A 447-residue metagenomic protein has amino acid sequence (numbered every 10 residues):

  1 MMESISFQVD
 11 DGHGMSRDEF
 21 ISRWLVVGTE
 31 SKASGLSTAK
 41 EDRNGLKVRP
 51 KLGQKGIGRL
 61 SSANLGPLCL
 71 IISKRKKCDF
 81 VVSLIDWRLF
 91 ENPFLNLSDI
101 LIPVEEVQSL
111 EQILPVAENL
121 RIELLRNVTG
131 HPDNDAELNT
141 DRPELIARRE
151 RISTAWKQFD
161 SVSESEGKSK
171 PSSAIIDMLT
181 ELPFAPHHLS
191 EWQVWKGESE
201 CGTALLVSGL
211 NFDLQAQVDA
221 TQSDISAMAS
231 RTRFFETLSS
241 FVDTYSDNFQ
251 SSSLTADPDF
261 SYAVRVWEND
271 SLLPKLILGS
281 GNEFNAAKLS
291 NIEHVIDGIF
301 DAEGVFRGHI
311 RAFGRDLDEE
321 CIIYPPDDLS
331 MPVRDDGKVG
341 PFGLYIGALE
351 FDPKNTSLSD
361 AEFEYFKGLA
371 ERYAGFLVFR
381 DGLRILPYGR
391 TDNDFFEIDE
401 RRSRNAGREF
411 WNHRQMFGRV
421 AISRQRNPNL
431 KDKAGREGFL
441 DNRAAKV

Functional and structural regions predicted by a protein language model:
M1-G209, Q215-Q217: GHKL (Bergerat-fold) ATPase N-terminal catalytic module, capturing the glycine-rich phosphate-binding loop and acidic
I5, R59, L68-L70, G202-A204 (+4 more regions): Beta-sheet entry/capping signal
W24, I85-R88, A220-D224, S280-N282 (+2 more regions): Short secondary-structure boundary/capping segments
Q54-I57, H187-W192, D247, D360-E364 (+1 more regions): Short alpha-helical segments and helix-capping/turn motifs at coil-helix boundaries
A63-L65, G197-C201, A256-P258, K338 (+1 more regions): Solvent-exposed loop and beta-edge segments used for protein-protein assembly and interaction
L205-G347, D352: Extended, regular secondary-structure scaffolds
L214-A216, A229-S230, D297-V447: Charged regulatory segments coupled to nucleotide-binding catalytic modules in large multidomain enzymes
